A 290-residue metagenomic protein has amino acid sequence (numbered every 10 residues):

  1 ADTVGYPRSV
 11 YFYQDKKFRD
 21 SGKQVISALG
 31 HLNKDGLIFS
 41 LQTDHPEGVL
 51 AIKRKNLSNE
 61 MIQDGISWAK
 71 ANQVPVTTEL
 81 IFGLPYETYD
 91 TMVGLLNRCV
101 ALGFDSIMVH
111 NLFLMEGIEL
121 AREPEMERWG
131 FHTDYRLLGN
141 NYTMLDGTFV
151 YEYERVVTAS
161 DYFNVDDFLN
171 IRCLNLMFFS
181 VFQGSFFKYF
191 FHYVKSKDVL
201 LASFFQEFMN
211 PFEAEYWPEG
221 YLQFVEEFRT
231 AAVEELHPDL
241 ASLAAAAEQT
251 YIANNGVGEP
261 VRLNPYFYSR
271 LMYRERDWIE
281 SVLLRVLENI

Functional and structural regions predicted by a protein language model:
A1-T77, F82-L84: Conserved SAM/AdoMet-binding glycine-rich loop
Y11-Q14, L96-C99, V109: Phosphate/diphosphate-binding loops
G22-I26, P85-A101: Catalytic cores of alpha/beta
Q42, E47-K53, F82-D90, G103-V165 (+1 more regions): Flexible glycine/acidic-rich beta-alpha junction loops that bind and position SAM and/or redox cofactors in anaerobic
S58-M61, T88-T91, D167: An acidic site on a long C-lobe helix of protein kinase domains
Q63-I66, K70, M92-V100, R172: Short, well-ordered alpha-helical packing segments
Q73, C99, G103-I107, N111 (+1 more regions): A generic secondary-structure signal for well-formed alpha-helical elements
R155-I290: Radical SAM enzyme core and accessory elements
